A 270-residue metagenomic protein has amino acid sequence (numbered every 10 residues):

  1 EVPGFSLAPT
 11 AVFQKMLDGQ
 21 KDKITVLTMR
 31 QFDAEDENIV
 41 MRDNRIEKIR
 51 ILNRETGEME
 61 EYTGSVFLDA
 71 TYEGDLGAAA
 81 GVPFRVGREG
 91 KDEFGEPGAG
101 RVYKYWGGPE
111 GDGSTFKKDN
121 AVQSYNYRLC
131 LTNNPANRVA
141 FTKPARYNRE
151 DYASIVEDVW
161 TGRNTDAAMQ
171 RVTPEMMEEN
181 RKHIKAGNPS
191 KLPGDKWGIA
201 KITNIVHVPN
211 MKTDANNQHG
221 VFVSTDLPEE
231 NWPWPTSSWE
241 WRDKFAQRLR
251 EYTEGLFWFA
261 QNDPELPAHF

Functional and structural regions predicted by a protein language model:
V2-Q14: Short beta-strand to alpha-helix junction loop
P3-G4, V26-T28: Conserved alpha/beta enzyme-core scaffolds, especially Rossmann-like or related mixed alpha/beta domains that build
M16-T25: A structural motif corresponding to the C-terminal end of an alpha-helix and its immediate exit/capping segment
T28-K48, L52-V66, A70-F270: Flavin (FAD/FMN)-binding glycine-rich loop and adjacent Rossmann-like elements that form
